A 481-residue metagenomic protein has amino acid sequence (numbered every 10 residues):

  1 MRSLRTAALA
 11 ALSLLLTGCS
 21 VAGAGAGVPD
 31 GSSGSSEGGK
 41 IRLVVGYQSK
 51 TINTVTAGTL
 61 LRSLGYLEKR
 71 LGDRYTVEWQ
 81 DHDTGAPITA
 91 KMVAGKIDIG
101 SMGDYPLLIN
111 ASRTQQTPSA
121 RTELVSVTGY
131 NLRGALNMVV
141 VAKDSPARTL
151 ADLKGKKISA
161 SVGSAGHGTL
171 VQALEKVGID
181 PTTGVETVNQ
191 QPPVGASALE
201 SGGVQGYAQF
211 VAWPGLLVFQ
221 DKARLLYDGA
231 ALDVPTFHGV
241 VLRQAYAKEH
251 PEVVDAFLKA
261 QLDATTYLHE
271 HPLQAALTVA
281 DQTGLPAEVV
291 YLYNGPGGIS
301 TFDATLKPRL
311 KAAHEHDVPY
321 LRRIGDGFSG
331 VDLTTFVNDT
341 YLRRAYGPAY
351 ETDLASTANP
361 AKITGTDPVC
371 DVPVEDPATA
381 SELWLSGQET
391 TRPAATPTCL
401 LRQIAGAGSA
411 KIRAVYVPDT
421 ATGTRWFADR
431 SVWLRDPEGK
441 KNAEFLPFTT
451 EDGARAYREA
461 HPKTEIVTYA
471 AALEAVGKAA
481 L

Functional and structural regions predicted by a protein language model:
M1-A8: Bacterial N-terminal signal peptides that target proteins for export
S13-G18: C-terminal motif of bacterial Sec signal peptides marking the signal peptidase cleavage site
S20-G23: Bacterial signal peptide processing site
G27-D180, V188-Q190, Q205, V234: Short, glycine-/small- and polar/acidic-enriched structural segments that line small-molecule recognition paths
I52, H250-F328: Secondary-structure end/capping motifs
T187, P192-Q282, T398, A407-V415 (+1 more regions): Pocket-lining segment of extracytoplasmic ligand-binding domains
R322-T364: Conserved C-terminal helix/tail region of periplasmic/extracytoplasmic solute-binding proteins
D367-C370: Short cysteine-rich clusters marking metal-coordination/redox-active sites
